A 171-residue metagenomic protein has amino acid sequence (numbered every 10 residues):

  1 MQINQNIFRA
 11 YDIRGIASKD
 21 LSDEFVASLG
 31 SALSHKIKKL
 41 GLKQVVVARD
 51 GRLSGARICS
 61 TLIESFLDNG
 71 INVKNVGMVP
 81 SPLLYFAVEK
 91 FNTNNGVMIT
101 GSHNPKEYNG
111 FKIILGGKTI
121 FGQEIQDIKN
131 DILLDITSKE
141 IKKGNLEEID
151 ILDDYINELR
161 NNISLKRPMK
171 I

Functional and structural regions predicted by a protein language model:
M1-E64, D68-N69, N145-I171: An N-terminal, well-structured beta->alpha segment
Q2-Y11, K106-N109, L115, I141: Residue-level signal for pocket-adjacent positions within structured domains
R9-K19, D23, S81, I113-G116 (+2 more regions): Generic structural "secondary-structure junction" signal
L21-A32, T61-I63, E89, N109-I113 (+2 more regions): Generic preference for flexible, low-structure residues
L29-S31, L67-G70, G96, K118-G122 (+1 more regions): Short, surface-exposed linear patches
S34, K39-G116: Ferredoxin-reductase
N109-I171: Gly/Ser/Thr-enriched, mixed-charge loops and adjacent short helices that form phosphate/oxyanion-binding elements
